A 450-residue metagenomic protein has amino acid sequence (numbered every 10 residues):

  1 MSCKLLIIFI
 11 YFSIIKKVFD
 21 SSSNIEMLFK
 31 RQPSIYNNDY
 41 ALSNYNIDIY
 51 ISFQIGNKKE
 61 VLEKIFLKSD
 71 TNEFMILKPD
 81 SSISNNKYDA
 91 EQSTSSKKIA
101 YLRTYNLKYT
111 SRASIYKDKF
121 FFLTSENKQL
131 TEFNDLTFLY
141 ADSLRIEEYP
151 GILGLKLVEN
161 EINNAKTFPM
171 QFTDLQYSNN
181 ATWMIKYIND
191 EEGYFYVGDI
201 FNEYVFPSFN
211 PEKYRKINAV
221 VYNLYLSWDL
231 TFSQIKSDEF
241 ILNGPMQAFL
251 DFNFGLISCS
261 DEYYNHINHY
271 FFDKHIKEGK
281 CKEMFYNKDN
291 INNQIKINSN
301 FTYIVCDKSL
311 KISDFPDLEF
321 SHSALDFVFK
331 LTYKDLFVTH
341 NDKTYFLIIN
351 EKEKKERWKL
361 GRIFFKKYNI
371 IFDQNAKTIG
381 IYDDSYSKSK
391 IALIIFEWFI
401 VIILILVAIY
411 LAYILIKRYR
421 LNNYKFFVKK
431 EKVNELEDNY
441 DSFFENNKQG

Functional and structural regions predicted by a protein language model:
S2-K17: Cleavable N-terminal signal peptides of Sec/SRP-targeted secreted and luminal proteins
F19-Y45, F121-P245, H340-E351: Aspartyl protease catalytic domain
S23-E26, F138-S143, V197, I257-C259 (+1 more regions): Aspartic protease catalytic domain
P33-Y36, S43-L136, Y140-D142, K277-K296 (+1 more regions): Signature of the N-terminal lobe/flap region of pepsin-like aspartyl proteases
E60-S69, M75-I76, I152, Q247-D251 (+3 more regions): Short hydrophobic beta-strand that contains or immediately precedes a catalytic carboxylate
T71-N72, F120, N127, S143-I146 (+12 more regions): Conserved beta-strand elements of beta-rich interaction domains across eukaryotes, especially beta-propellers
I76-N85, D261-D273: Short active-site loop/helix that positions an aromatic residue
D238-Y270: Active-site beta-strand/loop microenvironment that shapes enzyme catalytic pockets
